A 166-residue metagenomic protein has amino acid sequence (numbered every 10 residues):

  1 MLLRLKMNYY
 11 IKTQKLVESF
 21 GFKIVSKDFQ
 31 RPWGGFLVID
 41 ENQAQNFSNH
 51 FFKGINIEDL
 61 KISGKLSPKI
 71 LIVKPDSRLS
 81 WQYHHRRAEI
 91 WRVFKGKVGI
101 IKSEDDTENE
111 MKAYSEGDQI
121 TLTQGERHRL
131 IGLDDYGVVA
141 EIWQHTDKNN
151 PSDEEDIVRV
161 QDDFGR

Functional and structural regions predicted by a protein language model:
M1-L66, I157-R166: A short, N-terminal "cap"/entry segment at the start of jelly-roll beta-barrel domains of the cupin/DSBH fold
L66, R86, Q124-E126: Short, surface-exposed coil-to-beta transition loops
P68-I72, I90, M111, Q119-T121: Conserved hydrophobic/aromatic beta-strand scaffold that supports enzyme active sites
K69, R78-W81: Short, charged beta-strand/loop "edge" motif centered at a coil->beta-strand transition that forms conserved
P75, H85-D105: Glycine- and acidic-residue-biased ligand/ion/polar-headgroup-sensing regions
S80-Q82, W91, I100-K102, T121-L122 (+3 more regions): Short beta-strand His + acidic residue motifs that chelate non-heme Fe in jelly-roll/DSBH and cupin folds
E104-G125: Short acidic-glycine-tyrosine-enriched beta hairpin
R129-R166: Double-stranded beta-helix
